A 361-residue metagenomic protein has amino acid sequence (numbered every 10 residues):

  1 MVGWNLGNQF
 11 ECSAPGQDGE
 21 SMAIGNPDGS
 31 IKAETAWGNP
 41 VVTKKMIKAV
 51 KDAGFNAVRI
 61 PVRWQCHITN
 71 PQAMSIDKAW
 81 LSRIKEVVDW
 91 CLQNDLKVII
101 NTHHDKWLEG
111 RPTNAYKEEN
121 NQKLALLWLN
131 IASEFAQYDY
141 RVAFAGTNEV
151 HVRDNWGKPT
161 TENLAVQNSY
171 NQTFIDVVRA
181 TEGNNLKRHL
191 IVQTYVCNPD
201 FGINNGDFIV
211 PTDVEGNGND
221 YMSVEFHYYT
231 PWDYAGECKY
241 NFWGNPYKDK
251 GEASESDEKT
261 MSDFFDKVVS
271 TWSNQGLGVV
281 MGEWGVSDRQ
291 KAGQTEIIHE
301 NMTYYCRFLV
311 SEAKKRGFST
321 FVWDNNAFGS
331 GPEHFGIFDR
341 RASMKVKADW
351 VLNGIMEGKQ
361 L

Functional and structural regions predicted by a protein language model:
M1-H189, T194-N205, G329, R341-V351 (+1 more regions): Active-site mouth of glycoside hydrolases
F10, T230-W232, N326: Short loop/turn segments at secondary-structure transitions that flank enzyme active sites
P15-G16, Y234-C238, A292-G293, P332-E333: Short conserved micro-motifs at the rims of enzyme active sites and ligand-binding pockets
V41-R63, F265-W272, V310-E312, R316-F321: Catalytic domains of carbohydrate-active enzymes, especially glycoside hydrolases
G54-A57, V62, C66-I68, W272-Q290: Extended amphipathic secondary-structure runs
Q122-D257, D263-S287, K315-F318: Active-site region of glycoside hydrolase catalytic domains
K291-L361: Aromatic-rich peripheral "rim/lid" segments of glycoside hydrolase catalytic domains that contact and position glycan
